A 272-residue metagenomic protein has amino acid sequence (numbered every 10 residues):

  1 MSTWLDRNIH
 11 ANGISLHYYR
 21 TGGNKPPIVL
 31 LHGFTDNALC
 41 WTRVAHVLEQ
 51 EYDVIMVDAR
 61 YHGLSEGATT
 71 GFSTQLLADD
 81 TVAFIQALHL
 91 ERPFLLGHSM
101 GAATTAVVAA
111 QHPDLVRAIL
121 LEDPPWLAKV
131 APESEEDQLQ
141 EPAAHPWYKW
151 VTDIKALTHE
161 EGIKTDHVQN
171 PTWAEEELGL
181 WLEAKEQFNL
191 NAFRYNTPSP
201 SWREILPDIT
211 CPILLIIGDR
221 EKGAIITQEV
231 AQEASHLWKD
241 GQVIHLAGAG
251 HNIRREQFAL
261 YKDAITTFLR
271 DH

Functional and structural regions predicted by a protein language model:
M1-I28, Q50-Y52, L90-E91, W126 (+2 more regions): Alpha/beta-hydrolase fold catalytic core
I14-G67: Conserved HGGG/HGGXW glycine-rich cap/lid loop of the alpha/beta-hydrolase fold
L76-P93: Conserved acidic catalytic loop of the alpha/beta-hydrolase fold
G97, G101, T105: Gly/Ala-rich beta-loop-alpha elbow adjacent to hydrolase catalytic centers
A110, R117-V151: Flexible "cap/lid" loop of the alpha/beta hydrolase fold
K129-E136, Y148-C211: Conserved alpha/beta-hydrolase catalytic His-Asp/Glu region
I216-A249: Conserved loop-alpha-helix segment in the C-terminal half of the alpha/beta-hydrolase fold that carries the catalytic
A249-F258: Catalytic histidine-centered segment of alpha/beta-hydrolase-like enzymes
